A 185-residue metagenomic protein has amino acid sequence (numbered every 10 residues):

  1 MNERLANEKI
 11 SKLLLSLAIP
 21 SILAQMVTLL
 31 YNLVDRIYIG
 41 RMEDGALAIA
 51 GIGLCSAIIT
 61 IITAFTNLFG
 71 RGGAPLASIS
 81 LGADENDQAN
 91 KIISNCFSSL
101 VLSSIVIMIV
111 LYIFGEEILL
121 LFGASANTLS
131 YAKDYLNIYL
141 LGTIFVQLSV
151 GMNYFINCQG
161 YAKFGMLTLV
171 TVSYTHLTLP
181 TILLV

Functional and structural regions predicted by a protein language model:
M1-A18, A77-I144, L177: Short alpha-helical transmembrane segments in multi-pass integral membrane proteins
S11-L30, I58-F65, L141, L167: Residue-level signal for short hydrophobic patches within transmembrane helices of multi-pass membrane transporters
I22, M26, L30, V34 (+5 more regions): Generic alpha-helical transmembrane segments of integral inner-membrane proteins, especially permease/transport modules
L23, D35-I39, I52, A77 (+8 more regions): Hydrophobic/aromatic residues within transmembrane alpha-helices of membrane transport systems, especially the TMDs
D35, G73, F114-G115, M152: Hydrophobic/aromatic residues in alpha-helical transmembrane segments
I39-T60, N127-Y131: Interfacial/gating helices of multi-pass transporter permease domains
I49-I109, V146-G165: Small-residue-rich hydrophobic transmembrane alpha-helices
T175-T181: Conserved small/polar residues in nucleotide/adenosyl-binding loops
